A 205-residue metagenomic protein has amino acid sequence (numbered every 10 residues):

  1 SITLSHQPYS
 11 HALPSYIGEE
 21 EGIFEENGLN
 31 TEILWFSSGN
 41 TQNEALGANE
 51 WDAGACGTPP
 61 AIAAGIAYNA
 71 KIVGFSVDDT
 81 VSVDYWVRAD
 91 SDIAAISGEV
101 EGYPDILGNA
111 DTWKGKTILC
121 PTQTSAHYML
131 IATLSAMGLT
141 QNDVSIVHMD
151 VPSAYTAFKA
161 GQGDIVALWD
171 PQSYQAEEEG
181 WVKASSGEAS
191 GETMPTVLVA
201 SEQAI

Functional and structural regions predicted by a protein language model:
S1-T140, S145-H148, D164-D170, K183-G187 (+1 more regions): Short, glycine-/small- and polar/acidic-enriched structural segments that line small-molecule recognition paths
S153-I205: Pocket-lining segment of extracytoplasmic ligand-binding domains
